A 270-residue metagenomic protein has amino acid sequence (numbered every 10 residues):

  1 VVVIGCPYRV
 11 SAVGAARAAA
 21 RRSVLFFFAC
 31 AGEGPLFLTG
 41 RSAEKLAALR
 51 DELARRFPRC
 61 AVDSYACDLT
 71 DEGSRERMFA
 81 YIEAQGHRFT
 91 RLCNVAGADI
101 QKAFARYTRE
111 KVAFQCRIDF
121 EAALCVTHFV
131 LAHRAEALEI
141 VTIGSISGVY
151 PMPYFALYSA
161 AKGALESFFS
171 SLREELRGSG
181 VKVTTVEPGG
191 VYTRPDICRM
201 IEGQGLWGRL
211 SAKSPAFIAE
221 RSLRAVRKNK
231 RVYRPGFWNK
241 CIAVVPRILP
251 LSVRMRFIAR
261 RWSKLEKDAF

Functional and structural regions predicted by a protein language model:
V1-L36: Canonical Rossmann dinucleotide-binding motif of NAD(H)/NADP(H)-dependent dehydrogenases/reductases, specifically
G32-A48: Conserved glycine-rich Rossmann-like NAD(P)H-binding loop of the short-chain dehydrogenase/reductase
V95-I100: Conserved NAD(P)H cofactor-binding loop of Rossmann-fold oxidoreductase domains
A103-F104, T108-C116: Substrate-binding pocket helix/loop in short-chain dehydrogenase/reductase
T127, A161: Active-site helix of classical SDR
S145: Residue(s) in the substrate-gating loop at a strand-loop-helix junction that position the organic substrate next
E175-W238: SDR active-site lid
